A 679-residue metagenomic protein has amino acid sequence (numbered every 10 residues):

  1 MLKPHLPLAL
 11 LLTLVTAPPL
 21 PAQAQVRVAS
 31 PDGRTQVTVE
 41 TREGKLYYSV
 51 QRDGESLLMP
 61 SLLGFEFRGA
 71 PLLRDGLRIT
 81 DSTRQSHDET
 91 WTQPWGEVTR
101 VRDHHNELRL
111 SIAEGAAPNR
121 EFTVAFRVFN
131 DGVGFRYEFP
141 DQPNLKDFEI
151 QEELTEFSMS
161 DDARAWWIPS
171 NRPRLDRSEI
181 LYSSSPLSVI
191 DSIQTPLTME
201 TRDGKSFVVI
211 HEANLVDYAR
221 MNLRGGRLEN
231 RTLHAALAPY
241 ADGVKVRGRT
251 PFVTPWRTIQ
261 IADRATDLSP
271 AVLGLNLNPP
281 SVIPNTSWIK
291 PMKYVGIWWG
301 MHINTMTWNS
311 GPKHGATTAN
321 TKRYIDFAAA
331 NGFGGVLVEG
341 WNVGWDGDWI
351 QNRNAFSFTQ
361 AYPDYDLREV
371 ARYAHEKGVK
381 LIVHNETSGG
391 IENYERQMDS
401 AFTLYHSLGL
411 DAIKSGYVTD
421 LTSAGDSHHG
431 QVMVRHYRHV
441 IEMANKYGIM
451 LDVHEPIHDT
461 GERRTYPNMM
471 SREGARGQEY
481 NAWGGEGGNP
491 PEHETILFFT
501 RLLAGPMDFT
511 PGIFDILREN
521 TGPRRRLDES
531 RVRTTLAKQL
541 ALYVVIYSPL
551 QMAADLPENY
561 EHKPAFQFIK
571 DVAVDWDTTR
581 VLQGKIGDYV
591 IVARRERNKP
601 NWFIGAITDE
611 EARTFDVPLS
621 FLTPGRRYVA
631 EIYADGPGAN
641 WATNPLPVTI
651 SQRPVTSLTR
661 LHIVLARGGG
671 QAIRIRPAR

Functional and structural regions predicted by a protein language model:
P7-A17: Bacterial N-terminal signal peptides
P18-Q23: Sec/Tat signal peptide C-region and signal peptidase I cleavage site
Q25-P284: N-terminal accessory beta-strand-rich subdomains and adjacent acidic, glycine-rich linkers that precede catalytic cores
L110, D555-F603, G638-L646: Glycan-recognition and catalytic regions of carbohydrate-active enzymes
R249-N331, G335: An acidic-aromatic substrate-binding cleft motif
G340-R531: Aromatic- and carboxylate-enriched substrate-binding clefts and catalytic-loop regions of carbohydrate-active enzymes
I586-Y628, Q671-A672: Carbohydrate-binding surface patches
Q652-R679: C-terminal beta-strand-rich structural cap/linker in extracellular carbohydrate-active enzymes
